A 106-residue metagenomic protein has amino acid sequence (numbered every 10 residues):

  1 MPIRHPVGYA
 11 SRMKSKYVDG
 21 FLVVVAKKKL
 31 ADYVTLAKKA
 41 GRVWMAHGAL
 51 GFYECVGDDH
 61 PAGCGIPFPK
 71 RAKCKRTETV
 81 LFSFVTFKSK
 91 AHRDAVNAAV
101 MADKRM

Functional and structural regions predicted by a protein language model:
P2-M106: Short S/T/G/P-rich N-terminal loop/turn motif that feeds into the first structured element of a domain
